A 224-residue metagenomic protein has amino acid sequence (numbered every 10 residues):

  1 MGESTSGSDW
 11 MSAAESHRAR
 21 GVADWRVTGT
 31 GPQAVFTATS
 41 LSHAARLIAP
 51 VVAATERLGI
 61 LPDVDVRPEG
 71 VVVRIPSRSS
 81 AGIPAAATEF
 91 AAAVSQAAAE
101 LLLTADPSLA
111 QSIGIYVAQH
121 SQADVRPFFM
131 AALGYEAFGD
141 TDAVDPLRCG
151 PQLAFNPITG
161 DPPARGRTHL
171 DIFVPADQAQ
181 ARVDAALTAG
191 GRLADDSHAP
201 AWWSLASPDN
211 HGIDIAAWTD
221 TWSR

Functional and structural regions predicted by a protein language model:
G2, V66-R67, V73-A85, E89-A92 (+4 more regions): Vicinal oxygen chelate
G2-V22, G29-P32, T37-S77, A85-G114: Charge-rich, low-complexity N-terminal segments
L41-L47, G82-A85, A123-V125, D177-R182: Short, conserved charged micro-motifs
A49, M130, A137-F138: Positively charged, low-complexity terminal tracts and the immediately adjacent first secondary-structure elements
A99-D124, T168-H169, T219-R224: N-terminal beta-strand motif that seeds the catalytic metal site of vicinal oxygen chelate
S112-H120, P162-V183, W202-A206: Vicinal oxygen chelate
V125, F129-M130, A186, N210: Conserved active-site tyrosine of GNAT-family acetyltransferases
V125, L133, C149-N156, P162 (+1 more regions): Iron-associated oxidoreductase/ferritin-like identity signal
